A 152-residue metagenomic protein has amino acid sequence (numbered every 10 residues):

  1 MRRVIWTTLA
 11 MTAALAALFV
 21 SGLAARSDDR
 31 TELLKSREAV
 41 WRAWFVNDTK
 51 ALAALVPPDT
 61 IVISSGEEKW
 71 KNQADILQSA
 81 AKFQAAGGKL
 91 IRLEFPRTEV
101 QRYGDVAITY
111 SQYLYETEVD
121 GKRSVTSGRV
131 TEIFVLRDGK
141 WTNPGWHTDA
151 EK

Functional and structural regions predicted by a protein language model:
M1-T12: Bacterial N-terminal signal peptides that target proteins for export
L9-M11, F19-D59, T142: Short, low-complexity N-terminal intrinsically disordered segments enriched in polar/charged residues
T31-E32, T49-Y103, K122-T126: A solvent-exposed, acidic/Ser-Thr-rich amphipathic alpha-helical stretch
V40, A80, F95-V100, Q112-Y115 (+1 more regions): Hydrophobic/aromatic beta-strand elements that line small-molecule binding cavities or substrate pockets in beta-rich
D105-Y113: A short hydrophobic beta-strand element
S127-K152: Short beta-strand edge/turn micro-motifs at domain boundaries
